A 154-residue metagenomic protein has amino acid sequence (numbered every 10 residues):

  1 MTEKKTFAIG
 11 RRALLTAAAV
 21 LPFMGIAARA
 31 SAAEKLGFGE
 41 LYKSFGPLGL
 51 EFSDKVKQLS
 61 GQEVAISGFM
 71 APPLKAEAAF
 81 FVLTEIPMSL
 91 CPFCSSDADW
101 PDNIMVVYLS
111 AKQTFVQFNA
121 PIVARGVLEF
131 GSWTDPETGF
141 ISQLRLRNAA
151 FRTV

Functional and structural regions predicted by a protein language model:
T2-I9, A13-A32: N-terminal export signals
A30-V154: OB-fold and OB-like single-stranded nucleic-acid-recognition modules and their adjacent interaction interfaces
